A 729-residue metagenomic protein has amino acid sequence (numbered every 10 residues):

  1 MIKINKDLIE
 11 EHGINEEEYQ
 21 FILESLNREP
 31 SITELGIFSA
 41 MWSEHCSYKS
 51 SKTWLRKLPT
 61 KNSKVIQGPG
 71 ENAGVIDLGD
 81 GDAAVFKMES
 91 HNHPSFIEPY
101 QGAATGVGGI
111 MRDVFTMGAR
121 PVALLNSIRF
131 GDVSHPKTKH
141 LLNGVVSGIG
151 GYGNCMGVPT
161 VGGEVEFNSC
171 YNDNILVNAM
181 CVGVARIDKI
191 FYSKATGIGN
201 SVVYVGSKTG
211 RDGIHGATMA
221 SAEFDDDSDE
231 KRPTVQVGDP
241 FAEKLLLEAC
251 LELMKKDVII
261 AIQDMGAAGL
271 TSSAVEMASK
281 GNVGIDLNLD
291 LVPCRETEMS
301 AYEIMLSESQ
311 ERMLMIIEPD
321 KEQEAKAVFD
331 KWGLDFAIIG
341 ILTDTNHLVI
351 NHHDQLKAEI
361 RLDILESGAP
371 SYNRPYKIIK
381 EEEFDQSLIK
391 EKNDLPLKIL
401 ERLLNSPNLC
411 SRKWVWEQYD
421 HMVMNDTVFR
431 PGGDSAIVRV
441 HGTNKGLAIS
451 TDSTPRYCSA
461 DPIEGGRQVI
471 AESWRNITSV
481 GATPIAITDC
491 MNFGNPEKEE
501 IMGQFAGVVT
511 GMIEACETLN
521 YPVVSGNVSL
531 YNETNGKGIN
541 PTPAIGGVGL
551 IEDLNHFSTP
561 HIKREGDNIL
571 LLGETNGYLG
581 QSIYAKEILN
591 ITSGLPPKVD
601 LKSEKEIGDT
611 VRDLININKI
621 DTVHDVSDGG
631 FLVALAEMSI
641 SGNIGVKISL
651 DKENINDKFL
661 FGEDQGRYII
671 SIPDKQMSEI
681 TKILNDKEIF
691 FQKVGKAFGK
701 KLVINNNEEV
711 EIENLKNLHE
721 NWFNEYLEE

Functional and structural regions predicted by a protein language model:
M1-H12, E24-L35, D173-I175, I259 (+8 more regions): Glycine-/charge-enriched secondary-structure boundary and capping motifs
I2-D80: N-terminal amphipathic, basic-rich helices that act as targeting or association modules
H12-N15, A242, E604: Generic alpha-helical segment signature
S39-S43, R56, D330, N492 (+2 more regions): Short amphipathic alpha-helical surface patches that mediate protein-protein
E44-S47, G131, M277, M638: Residues in and immediately flanking transmembrane alpha helices
C46, K57-T105, G109-M111, F115 (+6 more regions): Non-catalytic terminal/interface segments that mediate subunit docking, oligomerization, and allosteric communication
E71-L334, I338, L342-N346, N351 (+12 more regions): Mobile "lid/hinge" segments at catalytic clefts and subdomain interfaces of large enzymes
